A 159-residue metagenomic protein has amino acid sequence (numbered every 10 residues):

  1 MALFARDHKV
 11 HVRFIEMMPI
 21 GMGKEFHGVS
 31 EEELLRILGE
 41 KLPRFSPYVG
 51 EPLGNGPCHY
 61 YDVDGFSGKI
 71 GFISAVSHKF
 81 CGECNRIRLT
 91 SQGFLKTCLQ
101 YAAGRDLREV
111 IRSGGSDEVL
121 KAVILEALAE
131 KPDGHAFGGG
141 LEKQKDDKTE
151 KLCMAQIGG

Functional and structural regions predicted by a protein language model:
M1-K69, A75, E109-I111: Radical SAM enzyme [4Fe-4S]-AdoMet core and its adjacent flexible, acidic and glycine-rich loops/tails across
I70-F72, T97-C98: Short capping micro-motif at the N-terminus of alpha-helices
H78-G159: Radical SAM enzyme core and accessory elements
